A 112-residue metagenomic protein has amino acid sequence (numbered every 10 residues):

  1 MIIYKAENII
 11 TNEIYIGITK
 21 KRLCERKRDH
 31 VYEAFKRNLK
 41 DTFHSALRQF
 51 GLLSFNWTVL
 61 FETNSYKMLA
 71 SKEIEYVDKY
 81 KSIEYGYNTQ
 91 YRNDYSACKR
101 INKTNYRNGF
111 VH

Functional and structural regions predicted by a protein language model:
M1-K103: Structure-specific nucleic-acid interaction/processing domains
G109-V111: Functional cation/ligand-contacting sites centered on basic and imidazole/sulfhydryl donors
